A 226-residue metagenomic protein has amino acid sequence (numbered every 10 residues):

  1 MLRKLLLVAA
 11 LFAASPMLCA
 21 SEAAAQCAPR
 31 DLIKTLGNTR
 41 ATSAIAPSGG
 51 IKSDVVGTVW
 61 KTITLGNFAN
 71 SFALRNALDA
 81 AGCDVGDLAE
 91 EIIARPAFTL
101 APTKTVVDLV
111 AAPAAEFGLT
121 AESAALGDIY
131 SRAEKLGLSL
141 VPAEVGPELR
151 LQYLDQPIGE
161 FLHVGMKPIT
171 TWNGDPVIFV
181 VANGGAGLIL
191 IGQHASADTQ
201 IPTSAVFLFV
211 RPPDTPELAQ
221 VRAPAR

Functional and structural regions predicted by a protein language model:
L2-R226: A binding-site-centric feature that preferentially detects glycan-recognition modules on secreted/surface proteins
